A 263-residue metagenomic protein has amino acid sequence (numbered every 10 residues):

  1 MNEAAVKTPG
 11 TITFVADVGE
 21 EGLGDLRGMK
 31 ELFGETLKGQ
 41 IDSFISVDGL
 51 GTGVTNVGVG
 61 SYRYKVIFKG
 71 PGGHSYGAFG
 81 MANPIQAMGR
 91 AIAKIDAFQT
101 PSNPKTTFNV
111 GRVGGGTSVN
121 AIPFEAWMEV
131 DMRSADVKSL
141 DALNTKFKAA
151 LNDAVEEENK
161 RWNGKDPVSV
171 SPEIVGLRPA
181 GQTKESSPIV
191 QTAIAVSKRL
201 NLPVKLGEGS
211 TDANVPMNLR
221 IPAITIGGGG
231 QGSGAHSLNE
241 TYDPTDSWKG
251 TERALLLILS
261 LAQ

Functional and structural regions predicted by a protein language model:
M1-N2, V47, F68-G70, M132-S134: Hydrophobic residues in beta-strands and at strand termini
M1-V59: Acidic/histidine-rich catalytic neighborhood of metal-dependent amide-processing enzymes
G19-E21, P71, A135-V137: Short coil/turn motifs at secondary-structure junctions
Q40-S46, K65, A223-T225: Short glycine-aspartate micro-motif
L50-T52, G77-G80, P84-Q263: Metal-dependent amide/peptide-bond hydrolase catalytic core, centered on the "pita-bread" metallohydrolase fold
Y62-Y64, A126: Hydrophobic core residues within well-ordered beta-strands of beta-rich domains
Y64, F68-G70, G227-G230: Short, small-residue-rich loop/turn micro-motifs
